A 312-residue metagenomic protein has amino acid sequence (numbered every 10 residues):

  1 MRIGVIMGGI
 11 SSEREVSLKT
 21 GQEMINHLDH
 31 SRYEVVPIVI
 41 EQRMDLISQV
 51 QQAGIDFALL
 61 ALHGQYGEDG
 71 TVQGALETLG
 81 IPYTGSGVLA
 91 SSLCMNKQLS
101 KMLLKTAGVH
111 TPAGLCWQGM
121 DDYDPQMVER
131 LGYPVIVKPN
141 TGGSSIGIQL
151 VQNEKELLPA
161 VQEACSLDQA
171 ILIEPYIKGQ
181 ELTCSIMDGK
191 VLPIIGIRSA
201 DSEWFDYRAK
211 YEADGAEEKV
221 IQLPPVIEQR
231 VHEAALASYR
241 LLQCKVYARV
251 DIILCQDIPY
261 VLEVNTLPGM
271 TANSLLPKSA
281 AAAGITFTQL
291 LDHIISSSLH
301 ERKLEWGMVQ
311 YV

Functional and structural regions predicted by a protein language model:
M1-M7, V50-Q52, L93-E174, K178-Q180: Active-site nucleotide/adenylate-binding loops and adjacent lid/helix of ATP-dependent enzymes
M1-M95, L99-M102, T106, Q118-Q126 (+2 more regions): ATP-binding N-terminal substructure of ATP-dependent carboxylate-amine bond-forming enzymes
V35, P82-Y83, T111, V135 (+1 more regions): Hydrophobic beta-strand scaffold residues
Q73-E77, W204-E212, T266: Short, flexible, mixed-charge acidic loops at enzyme active sites
Q152-E233, L254-Y260: Phosphate-binding site of ATP-dependent enzymes
P175, Y239-A272, A280, M308-Y311: Conserved metal-phosphate-binding beta-hairpin within the catalytic cores of diverse ATP-dependent phosphoryl-transfer
I197-A248, K278-V312: Active-site "cap" helix and flanking loop/linker of ATP-utilizing ligase/carboxylase catalytic domains
